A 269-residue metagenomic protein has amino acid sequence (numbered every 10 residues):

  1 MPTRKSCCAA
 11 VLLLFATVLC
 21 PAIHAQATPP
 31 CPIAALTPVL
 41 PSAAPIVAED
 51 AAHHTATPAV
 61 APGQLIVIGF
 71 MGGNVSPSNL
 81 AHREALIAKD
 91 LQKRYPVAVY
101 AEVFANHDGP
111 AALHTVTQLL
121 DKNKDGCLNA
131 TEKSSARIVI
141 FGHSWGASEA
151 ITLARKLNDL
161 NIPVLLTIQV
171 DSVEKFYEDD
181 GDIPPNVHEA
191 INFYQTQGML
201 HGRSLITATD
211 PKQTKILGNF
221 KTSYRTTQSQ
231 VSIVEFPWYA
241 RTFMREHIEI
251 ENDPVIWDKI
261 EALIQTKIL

Functional and structural regions predicted by a protein language model:
M1-V11: Bacterial N-terminal signal peptides that target proteins for export
A10-P21: Bacterial N-terminal signal peptides
A25-A27: Boundary at the C-terminal end of the N-terminal hydrophobic targeting segment
P29-A52: Long, contiguous juxta-domain segments that are non-catalytic but functionally important
A35-L40, T55-A136, T242: Active-site catalytic motif of lipid deacylating hydrolases and related acyltransferases
S76-E84, G109, L113, H143-A150 (+4 more regions): Solvent-exposed, acidic/flexible segments
I87, L91, V116-A208: Serine-dependent carboxylesterase/thioesterase catalytic core of lipase-like alpha/beta-hydrolase/SGNH enzymes
P185-L269: C-terminal catalytic-base region of ester-bond hydrolases, centering on the histidine of the charge-relay
